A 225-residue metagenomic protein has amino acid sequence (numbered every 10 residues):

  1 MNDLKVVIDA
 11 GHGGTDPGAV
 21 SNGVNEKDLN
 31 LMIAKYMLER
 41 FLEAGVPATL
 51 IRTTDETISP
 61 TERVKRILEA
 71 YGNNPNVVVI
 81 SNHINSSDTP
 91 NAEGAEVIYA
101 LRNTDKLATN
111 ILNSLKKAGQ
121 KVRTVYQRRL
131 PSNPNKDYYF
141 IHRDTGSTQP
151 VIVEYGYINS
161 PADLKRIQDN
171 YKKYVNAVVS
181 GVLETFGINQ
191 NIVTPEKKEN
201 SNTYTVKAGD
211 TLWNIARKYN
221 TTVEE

Functional and structural regions predicted by a protein language model:
N2-K5, V24, D28-K198: Active-site-proximal helix/loop segments of hydrolytic enzymes
D3-G23: Short glycine-rich His-centered loop
A10-H12, R52, S86, Y157 (+2 more regions): A mature extracytoplasmic/lumenal domain signature
G11-G14, G18, G94, G156 (+2 more regions): Glycine-centered flexibility sites
D16-A19, P161, N214: Short, solvent-exposed loop/turn elements at domain surfaces
E196-E224: Primarily a LysM-type cell-wall glycan-binding module
